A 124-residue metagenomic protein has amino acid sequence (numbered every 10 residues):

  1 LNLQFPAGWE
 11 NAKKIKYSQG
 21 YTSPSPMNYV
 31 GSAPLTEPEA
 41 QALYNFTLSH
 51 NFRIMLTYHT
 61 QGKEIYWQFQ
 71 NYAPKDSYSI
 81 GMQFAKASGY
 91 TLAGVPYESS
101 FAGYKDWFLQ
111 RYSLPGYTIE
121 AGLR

Functional and structural regions predicted by a protein language model:
L1-K75, T118-G122: Active-site/substrate-binding loop(s) of hydrolase catalytic cores
E64-R124: Catalytic cores of processing enzymes, dominated by hydrolases/peptidases, characterized by acidic/His-rich
